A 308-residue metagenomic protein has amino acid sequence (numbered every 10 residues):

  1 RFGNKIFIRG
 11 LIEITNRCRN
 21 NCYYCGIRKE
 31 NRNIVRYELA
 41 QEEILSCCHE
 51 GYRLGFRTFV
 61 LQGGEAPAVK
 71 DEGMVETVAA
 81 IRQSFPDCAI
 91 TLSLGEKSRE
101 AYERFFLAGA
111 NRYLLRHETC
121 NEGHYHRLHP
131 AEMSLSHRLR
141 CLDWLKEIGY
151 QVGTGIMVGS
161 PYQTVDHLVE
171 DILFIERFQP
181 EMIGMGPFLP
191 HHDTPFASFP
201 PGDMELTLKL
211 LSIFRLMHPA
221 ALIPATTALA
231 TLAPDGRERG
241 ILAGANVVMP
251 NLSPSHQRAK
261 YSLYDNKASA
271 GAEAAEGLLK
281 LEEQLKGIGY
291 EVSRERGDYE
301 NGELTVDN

Functional and structural regions predicted by a protein language model:
R1-N21, E291, E295-N308: Flexible, acidic/Gly-rich N-terminal and inter-domain linker regions that tether and position cofactor-handling modules
F7-E43: Canonical Radical SAM [4Fe-4S] cluster-binding loop centered on the CxxxCxxC motif and its immediate flanking residues
R9-I12, R32, V60-D71, G123 (+2 more regions): Glycine-rich, proline-tolerant flexible connector loops at the mouths of alpha/beta enzymes
C22, L61, L115, L145 (+3 more regions): Conserved, mostly hydrophobic/aromatic
K29-I44, G51-E72, T77-L142, Q151-V158 (+1 more regions): Core AdoMet radical
Y52, E176-N308: Auxiliary Fe-S-binding modules of radical SAM enzymes
V69-L94, E132-G153, F178, S198-A221 (+1 more regions): Alpha-helix-loop-beta-strand connector modules within alpha/beta enzyme cores
S98-L107, P161-I175, A230-A243: Catalytic cores of alpha/beta
